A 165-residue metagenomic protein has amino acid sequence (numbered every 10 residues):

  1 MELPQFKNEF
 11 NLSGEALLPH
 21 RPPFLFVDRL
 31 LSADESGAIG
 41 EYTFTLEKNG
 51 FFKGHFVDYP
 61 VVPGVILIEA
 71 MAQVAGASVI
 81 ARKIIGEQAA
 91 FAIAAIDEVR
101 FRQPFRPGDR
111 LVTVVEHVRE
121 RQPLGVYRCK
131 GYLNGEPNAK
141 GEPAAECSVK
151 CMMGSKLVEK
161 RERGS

Functional and structural regions predicted by a protein language model:
M1-L31, A38, C151, K160-E162: Flexible, low-complexity linker/boundary loops enriched in proline and small hydrophobic residues that flank enzymatic
E2-N8, V74-V114, V118, E146-G154: Hydrophobic beta-strand-centered segment that forms part of the acyl-chain substrate-binding groove
P22-V62: Catalytic strand-loop segment that frames the active site of acyl-thioester-processing enzymes
A33-A38, P104, R119-L124: Short, conserved beta-turn/loop elements at beta-strand boundaries and strand-helix junctions
F44, H117, G131-L133, C151: Hydrophobic beta-strand positions in extracellular immunoglobulin-like domains
G54-P63, I68-A77, I93: Compact, glycine-rich, soluble single-domain proteins
R119-A145: Acidic, glycine-enriched active-site microenvironments
P143-S165: C-terminal output/interaction extensions
